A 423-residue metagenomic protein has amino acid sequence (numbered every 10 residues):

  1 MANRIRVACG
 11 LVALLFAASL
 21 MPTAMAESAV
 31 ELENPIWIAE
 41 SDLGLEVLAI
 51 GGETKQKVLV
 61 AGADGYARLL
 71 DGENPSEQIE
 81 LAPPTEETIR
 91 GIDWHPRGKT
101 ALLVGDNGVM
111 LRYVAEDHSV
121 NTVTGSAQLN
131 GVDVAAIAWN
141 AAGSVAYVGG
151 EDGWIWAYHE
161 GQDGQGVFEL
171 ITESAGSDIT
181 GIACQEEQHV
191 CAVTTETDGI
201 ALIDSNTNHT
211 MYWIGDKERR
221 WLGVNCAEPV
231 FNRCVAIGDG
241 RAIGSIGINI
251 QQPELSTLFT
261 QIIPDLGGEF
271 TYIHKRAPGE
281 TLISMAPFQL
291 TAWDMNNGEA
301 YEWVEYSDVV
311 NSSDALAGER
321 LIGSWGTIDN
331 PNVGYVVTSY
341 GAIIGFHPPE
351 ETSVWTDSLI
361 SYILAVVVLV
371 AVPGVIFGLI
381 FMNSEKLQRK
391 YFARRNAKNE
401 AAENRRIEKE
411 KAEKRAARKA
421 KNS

Functional and structural regions predicted by a protein language model:
M1-C9: Bacterial N-terminal signal peptides that target proteins for export
V12-A13: Alpha-helical transmembrane segments
A17-M25: C-terminal segment of classical bacterial N-terminal signal peptides
A26-K419: Residue-level hotspots at or immediately adjacent to binding/recognition sites across diverse folds
